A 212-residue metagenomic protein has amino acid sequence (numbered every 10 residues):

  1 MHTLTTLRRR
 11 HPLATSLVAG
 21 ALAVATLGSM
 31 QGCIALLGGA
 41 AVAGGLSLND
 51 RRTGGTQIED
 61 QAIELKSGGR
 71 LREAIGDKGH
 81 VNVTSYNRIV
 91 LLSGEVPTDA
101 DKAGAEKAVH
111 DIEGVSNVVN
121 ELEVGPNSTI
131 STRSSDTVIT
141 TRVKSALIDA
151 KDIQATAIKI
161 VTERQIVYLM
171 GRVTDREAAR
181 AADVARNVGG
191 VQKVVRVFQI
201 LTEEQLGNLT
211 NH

Functional and structural regions predicted by a protein language model:
H2-H212: N-terminal targeting leaders
